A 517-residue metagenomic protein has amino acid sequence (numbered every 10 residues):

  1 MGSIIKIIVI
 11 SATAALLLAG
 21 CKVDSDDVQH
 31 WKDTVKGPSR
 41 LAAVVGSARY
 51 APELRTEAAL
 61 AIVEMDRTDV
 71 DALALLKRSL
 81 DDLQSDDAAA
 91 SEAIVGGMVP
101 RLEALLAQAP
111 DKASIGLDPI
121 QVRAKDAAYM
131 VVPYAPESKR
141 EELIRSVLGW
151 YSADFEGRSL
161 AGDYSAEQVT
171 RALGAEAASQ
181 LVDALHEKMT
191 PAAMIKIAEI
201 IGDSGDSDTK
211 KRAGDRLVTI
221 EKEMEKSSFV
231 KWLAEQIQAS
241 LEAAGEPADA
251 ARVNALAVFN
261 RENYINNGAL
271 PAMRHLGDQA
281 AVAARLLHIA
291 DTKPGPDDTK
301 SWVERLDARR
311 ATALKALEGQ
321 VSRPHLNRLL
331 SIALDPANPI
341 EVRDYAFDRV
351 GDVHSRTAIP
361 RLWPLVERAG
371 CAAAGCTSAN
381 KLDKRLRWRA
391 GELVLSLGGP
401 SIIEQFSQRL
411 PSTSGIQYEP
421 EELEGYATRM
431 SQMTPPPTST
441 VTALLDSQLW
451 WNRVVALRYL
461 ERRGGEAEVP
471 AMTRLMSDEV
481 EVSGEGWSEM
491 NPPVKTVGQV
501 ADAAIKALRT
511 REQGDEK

Functional and structural regions predicted by a protein language model:
M1-C21: Sec-dependent bacterial lipoprotein signal peptides
L17, C21-P38: Bacterial Sec signal peptide processing site at the extreme N-terminus
D26-W31, A42-S47, T56-L60, Y129 (+18 more regions): Amphipathic alpha-helical repeat scaffolds
V35-G46, R67-A113, E137-S152, G174-H186 (+10 more regions): Amphipathic alpha-helical scaffolding segments comprising HEAT/armadillo-like alpha-solenoid repeats
Y50-E53, S85-A88, D118-V122, A153-L160 (+15 more regions): Alpha-helix N-cap/helix-start positions at coil->helix boundaries
T56, L60, E92, G96 (+18 more regions): Alpha-solenoid HEAT/ARM repeat scaffold
E57, T68, W450-V500, A504 (+1 more regions): Extended alpha-helical scaffolding segments
V63, Y129-P133, R171, E199-G202 (+9 more regions): Structural signature of alpha-helical solenoid repeat scaffolds
